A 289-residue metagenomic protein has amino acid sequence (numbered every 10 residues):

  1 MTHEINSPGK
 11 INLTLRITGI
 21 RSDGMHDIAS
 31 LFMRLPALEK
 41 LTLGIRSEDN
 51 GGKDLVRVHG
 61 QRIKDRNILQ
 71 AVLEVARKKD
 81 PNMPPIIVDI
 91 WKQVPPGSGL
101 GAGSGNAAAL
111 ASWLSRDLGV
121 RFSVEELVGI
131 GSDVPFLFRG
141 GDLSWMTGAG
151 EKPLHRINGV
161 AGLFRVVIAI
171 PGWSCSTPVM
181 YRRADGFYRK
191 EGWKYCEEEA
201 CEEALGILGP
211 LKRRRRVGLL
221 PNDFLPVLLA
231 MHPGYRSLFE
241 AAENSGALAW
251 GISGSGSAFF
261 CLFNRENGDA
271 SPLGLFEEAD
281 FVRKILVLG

Functional and structural regions predicted by a protein language model:
M1-S98, S115-R121, N158-A161, I170-W173: ATP-binding N-lobe of GHMP and related small-molecule kinases
R77-I87, W113-I130, R265-E278: Phosphate-handling active-site elements
S98-E125, F136-G140: DPxDG-like acidic metal-binding loop motif
A102-G103, I252-S257: Glycine-rich beta-strand-to-loop/alpha-helix junction loops that act as flexible
R139-G140, M146-A249, R265-E266, A270-G289: Conserved, helical-rich catalytic subdomain that frames metal- and/or nucleotide-binding sites in enzyme alpha/beta
G256-F259, V287-G289: A short, acidic, flexible beta-alpha connecting loop/helix-capping segment that sits on the rim of active
F260-N264: Short hydrophobic/aromatic beta-strand micro-patches that form the beta-sheet surface supporting nucleotide- or nucleic
